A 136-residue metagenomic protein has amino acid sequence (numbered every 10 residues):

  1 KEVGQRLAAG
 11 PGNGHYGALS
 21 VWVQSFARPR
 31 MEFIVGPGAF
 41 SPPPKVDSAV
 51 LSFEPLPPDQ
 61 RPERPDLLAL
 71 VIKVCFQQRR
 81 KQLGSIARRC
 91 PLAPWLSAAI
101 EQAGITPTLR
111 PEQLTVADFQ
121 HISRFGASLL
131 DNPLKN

Functional and structural regions predicted by a protein language model:
K1-P111, H121-N136: Class I S-adenosyl-L-methionine
